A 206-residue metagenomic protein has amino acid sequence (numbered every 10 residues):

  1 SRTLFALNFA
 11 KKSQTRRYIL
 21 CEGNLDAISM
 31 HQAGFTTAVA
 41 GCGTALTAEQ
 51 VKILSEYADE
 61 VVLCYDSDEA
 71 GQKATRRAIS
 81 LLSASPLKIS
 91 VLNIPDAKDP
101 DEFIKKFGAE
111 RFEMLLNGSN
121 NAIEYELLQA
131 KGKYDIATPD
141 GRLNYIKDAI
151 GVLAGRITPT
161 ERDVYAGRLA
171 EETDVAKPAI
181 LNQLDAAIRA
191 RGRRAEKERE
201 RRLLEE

Functional and structural regions predicted by a protein language model:
S1-A27, A33-F35, A45: Conserved catalytic alpha/beta cores of large enzymes that bind or transform nucleotide phosphates and polynucleotides
K11-Y18, A45-V61, Y65-E206: A charged alpha-helical hairpin associated with nucleic-acid processing machineries
I28-S29, K73: Short helix/loop capping segments that flank catalytic or ligand/cofactor-binding pockets
S29-A40, L81-A84: Short helix-loop-beta junction
